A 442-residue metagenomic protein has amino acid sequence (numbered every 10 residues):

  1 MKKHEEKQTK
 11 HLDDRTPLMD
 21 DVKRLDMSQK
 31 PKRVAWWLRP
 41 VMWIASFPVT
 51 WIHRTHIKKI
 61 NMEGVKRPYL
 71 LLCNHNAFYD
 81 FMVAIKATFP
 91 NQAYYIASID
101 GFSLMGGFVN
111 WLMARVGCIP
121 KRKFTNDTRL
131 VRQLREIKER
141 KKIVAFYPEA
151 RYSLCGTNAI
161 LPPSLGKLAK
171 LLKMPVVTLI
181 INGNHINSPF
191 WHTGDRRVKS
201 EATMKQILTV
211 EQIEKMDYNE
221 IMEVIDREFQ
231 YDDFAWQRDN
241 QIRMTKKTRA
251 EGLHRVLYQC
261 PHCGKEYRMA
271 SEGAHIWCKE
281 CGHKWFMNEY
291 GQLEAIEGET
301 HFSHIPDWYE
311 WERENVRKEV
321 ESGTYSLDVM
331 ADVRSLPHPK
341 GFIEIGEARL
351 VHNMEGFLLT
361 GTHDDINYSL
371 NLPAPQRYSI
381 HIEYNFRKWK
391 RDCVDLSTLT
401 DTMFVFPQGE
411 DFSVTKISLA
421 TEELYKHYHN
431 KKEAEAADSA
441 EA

Functional and structural regions predicted by a protein language model:
M1-M19, T362, P375: Soluble, non-transmembrane catalytic domains of enzymes that act on hydrophobic metabolites at membranes
K2-K3, V34, L38, V49-E223 (+9 more regions): Soluble catalytic domains of membrane acyltransferases
K23-I44: Helix-enriched interaction subdomains in cytosolic or periplasmic regions, typified by TIR/SEFIR signaling/NADase cores
L112, Y218-D233, E410-H429: Short amphipathic C-terminal alpha-helix that caps PH/PH-like domains
T245-E299: Cys/His-rich short segments
K284, I343, D364-S369, L399-F412: Short, surface-exposed beta-strand/loop "edge" segments at domain boundaries and coil↔beta transitions
K284-D365: Long, charge-rich boundary regions
A374-A442: Acidic, Ser/Thr- and proline-rich intrinsically disordered linker/docking segments of eukaryotic scaffolds
